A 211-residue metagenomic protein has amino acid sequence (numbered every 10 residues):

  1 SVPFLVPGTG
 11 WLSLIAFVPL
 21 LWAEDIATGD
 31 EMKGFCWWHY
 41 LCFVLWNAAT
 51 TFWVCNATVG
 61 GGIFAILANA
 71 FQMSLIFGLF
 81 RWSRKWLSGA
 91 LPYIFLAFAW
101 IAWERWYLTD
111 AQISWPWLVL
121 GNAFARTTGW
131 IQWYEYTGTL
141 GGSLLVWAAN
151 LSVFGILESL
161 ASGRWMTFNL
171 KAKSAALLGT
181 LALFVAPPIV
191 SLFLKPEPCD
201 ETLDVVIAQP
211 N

Functional and structural regions predicted by a protein language model:
S1-P196: Membrane-embedded alpha-helical bundles of multi-pass enzymes that act on lipidic or dolichyl-linked glycan substrates
S191-N211: Soluble catalytic regions of membrane-associated enzymes that act on cell-envelope and secretory-pathway components
